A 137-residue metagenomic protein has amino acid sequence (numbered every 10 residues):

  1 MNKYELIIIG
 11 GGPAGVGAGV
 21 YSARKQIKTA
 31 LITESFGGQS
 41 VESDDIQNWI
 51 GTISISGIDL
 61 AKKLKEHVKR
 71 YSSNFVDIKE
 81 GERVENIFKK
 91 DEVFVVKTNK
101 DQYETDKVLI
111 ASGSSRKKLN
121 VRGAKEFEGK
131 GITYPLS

Functional and structural regions predicted by a protein language model:
M1-I9, G37, D77-S137: FAD-binding core/adjacent interface of flavoenzyme oxidoreductases
K3-A30: N-terminal Rossmann-like FAD-binding beta1-loop-alpha1 element of flavoenzymes
V16-V20, E66, I110: A broad detector of short, well-ordered amphipathic alpha-helices that serve as recognition/interaction surfaces
S22-A23, D44-Q47, R122-E126: Short, glycine/charged-enriched secondary-structure capping and boundary segments
L31-S35, D44: Conserved acidic E/D residue at the C-terminus of a beta-strand in Rossmann-like folds
V41-Q102: N-terminal Rossmann-like dinucleotide/flavin-binding domain of flavoprotein oxidoreductases that bind FAD/FMN
